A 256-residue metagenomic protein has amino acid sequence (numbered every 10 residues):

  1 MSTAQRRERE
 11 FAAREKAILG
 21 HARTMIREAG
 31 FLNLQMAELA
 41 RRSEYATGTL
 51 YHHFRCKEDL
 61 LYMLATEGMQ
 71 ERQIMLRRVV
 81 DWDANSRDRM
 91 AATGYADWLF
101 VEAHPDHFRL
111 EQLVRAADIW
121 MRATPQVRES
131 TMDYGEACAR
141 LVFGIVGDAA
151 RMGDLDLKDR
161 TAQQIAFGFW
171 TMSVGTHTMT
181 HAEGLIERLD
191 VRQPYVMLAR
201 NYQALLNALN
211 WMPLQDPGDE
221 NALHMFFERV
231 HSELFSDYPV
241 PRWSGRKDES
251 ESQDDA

Functional and structural regions predicted by a protein language model:
S2, R140, G144-M152, F167 (+1 more regions): C-terminal peripheral helix-coil segments that are non-catalytic and often amphipathic
R14-A22, L39, L64-R72, L76 (+1 more regions): Generic hydrophobic, amphipathic alpha-helix propensity
A17, M25-D59, M63: Helix-turn-helix
H21-M25, F100, M172: Short amphipathic alpha-helical elements of helix-turn-helix/winged-helix folds
E28-L32, H104, M152: Short coil/turn segments at alpha/beta junctions that flank glycine-rich nucleotide-binding fingerprints
M63, R77-H107, E129, Y134-A137 (+2 more regions): Hydrophobic alpha-helical connector segments
V79-D83, R115-I119, A149-G153, T180-G184: Secondary-structure edge/capping motif, primarily at the C-terminal ends of alpha-helices and the immediately following
D106-G144, R151-Q164, D190-V191: Short secondary-structure transition hinges
